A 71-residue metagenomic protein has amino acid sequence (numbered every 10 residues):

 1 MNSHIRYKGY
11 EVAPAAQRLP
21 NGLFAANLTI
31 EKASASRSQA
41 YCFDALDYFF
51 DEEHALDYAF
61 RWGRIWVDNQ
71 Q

Functional and structural regions predicted by a protein language model:
M1-S34, L46: N-terminal segment of the canonical double-stranded RNA-binding domain
N2-E11, R37, W62-Q71: Intrinsically disordered, low-complexity regions
A40-Q71: Acidic, low-complexity intrinsically disordered segments
